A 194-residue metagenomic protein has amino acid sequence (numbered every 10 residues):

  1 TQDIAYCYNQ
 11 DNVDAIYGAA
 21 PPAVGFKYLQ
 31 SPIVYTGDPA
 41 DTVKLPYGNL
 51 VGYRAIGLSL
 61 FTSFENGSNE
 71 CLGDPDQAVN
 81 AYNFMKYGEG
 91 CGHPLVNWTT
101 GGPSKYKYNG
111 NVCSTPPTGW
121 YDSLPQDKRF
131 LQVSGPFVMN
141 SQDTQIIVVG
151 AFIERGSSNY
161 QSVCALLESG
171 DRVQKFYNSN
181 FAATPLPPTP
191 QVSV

Functional and structural regions predicted by a protein language model:
T1-V194: Extracellular/surface-associated beta-sandwich interaction domains
